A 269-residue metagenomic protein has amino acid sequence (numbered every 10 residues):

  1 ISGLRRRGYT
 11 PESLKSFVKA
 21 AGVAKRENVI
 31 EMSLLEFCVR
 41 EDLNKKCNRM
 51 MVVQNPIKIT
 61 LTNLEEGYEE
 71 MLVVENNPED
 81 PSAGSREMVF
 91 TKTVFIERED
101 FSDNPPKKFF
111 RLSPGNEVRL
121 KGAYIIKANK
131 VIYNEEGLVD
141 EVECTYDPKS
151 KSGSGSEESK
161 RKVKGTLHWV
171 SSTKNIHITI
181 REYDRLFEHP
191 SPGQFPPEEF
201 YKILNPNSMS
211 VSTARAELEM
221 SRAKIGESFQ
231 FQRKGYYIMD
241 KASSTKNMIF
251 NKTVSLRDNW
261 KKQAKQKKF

Functional and structural regions predicted by a protein language model:
S2, R6-E12, S16, A21-F269: Basic, alpha-helical terminal appendages of large translation-related enzymes
